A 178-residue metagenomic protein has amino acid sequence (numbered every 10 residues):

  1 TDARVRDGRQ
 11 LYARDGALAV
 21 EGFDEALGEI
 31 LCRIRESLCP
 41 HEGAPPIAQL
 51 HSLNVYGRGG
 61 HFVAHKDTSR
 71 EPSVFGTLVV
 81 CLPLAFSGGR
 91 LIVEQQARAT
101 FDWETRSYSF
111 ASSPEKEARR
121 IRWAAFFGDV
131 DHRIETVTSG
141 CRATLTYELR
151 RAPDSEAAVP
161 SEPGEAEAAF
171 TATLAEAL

Functional and structural regions predicted by a protein language model:
T1-W123, D129-L178: Fe(II)/2-oxoglutarate oxygenase catalytic core
